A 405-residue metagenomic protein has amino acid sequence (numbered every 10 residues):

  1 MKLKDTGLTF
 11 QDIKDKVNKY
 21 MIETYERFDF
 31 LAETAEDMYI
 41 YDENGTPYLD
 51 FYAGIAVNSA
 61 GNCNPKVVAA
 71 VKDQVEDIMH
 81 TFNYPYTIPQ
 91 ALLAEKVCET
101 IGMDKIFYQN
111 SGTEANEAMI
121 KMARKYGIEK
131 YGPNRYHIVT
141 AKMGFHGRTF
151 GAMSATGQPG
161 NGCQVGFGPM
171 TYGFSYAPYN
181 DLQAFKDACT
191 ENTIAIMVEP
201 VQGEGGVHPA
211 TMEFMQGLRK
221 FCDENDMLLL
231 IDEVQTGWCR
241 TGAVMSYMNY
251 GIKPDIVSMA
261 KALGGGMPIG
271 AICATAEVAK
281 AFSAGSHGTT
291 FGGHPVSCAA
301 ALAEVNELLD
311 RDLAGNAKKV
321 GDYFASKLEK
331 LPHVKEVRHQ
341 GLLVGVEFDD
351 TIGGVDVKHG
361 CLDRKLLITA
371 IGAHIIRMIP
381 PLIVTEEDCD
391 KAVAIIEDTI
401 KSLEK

Functional and structural regions predicted by a protein language model:
M1-K405: Conserved N-terminal phosphate-binding loop of PLP-dependent enzymes in the Aspartate aminotransferase
